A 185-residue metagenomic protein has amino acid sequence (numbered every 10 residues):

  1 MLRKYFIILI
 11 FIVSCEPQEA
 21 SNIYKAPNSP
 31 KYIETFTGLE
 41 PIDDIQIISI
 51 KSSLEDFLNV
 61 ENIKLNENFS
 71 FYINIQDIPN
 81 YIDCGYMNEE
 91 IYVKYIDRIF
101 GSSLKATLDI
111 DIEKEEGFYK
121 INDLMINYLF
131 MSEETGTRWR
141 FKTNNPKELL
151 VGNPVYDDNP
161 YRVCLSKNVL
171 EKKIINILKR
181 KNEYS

Functional and structural regions predicted by a protein language model:
M1-L2, N182: Extreme N-termini of proteins with methionine-enriched Sec-type signal peptides or N-terminal signal-anchor
L2-I8: Sec-dependent signal peptide recognition, specifically the positively charged N-region followed immediately by
I12-S14: C-terminal motif of bacterial Sec signal peptides marking the signal peptidase cleavage site
E16-S185: Ser/Thr-rich, low-complexity intrinsically disordered terminal regions
